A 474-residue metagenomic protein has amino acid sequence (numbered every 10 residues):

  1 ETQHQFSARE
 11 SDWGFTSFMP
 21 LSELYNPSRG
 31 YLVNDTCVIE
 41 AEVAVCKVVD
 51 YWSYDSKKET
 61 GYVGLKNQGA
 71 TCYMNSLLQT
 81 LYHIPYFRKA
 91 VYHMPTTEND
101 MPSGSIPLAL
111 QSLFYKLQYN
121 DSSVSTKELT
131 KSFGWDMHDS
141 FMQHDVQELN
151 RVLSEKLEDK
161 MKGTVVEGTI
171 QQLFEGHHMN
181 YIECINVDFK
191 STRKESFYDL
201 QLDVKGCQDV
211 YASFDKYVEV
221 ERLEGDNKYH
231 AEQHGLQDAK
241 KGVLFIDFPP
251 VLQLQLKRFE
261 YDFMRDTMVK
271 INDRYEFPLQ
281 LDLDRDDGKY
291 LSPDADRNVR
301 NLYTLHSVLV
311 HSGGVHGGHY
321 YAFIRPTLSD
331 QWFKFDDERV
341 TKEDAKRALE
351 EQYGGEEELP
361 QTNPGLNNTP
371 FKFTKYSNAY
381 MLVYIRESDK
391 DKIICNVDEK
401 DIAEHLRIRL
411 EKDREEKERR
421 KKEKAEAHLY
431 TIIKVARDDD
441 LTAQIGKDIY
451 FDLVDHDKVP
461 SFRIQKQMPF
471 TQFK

Functional and structural regions predicted by a protein language model:
E1-D55: Protein/peptide-recognition domains central to ubiquitin and immune signaling
N26, T169-Q172, D457-R463, K474: Short, recurring structural edge motifs at helix starts
Y31-T60, L81-H83, V91-G104, L108 (+9 more regions): Exposed substrate/partner-binding surface patches
G64-A70, I449-Q472: Short, contiguous acidic and Ser/Thr-rich linear segments
N67-T80, F141-V152, G317-H319, L382 (+1 more regions): Active-site nucleophilic cysteine motif
C72, C184, L254: Carboxylate-rich, divalent-cation-coordinating active-site regions
D100-M101, H138-D145, L173-E175: Conserved, non-catalytic sequence blocks in retroelement Pol enzymes and Pol-derived host proteins
N180-I182, Y229: Cys/His-enriched microdomains
